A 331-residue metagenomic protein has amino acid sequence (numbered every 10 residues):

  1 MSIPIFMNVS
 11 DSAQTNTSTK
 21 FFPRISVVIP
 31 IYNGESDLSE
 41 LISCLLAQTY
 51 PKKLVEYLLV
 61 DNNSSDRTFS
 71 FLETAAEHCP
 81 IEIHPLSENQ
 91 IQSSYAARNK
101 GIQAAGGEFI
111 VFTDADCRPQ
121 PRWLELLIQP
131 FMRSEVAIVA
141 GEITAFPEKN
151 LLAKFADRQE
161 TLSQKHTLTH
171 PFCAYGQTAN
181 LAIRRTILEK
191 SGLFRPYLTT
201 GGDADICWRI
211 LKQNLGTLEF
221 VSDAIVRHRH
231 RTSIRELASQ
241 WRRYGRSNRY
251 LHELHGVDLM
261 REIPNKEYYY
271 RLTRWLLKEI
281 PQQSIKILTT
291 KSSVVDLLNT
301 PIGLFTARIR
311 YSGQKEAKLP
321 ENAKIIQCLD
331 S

Functional and structural regions predicted by a protein language model:
M1-A47: N-proximal low-complexity "stem/linker" segments adjacent to membrane-targeting elements
D61-S70, Q90, C117: A conserved acidic beta->alpha catalytic loop
E88-A105: Glycine-rich, basic loop-to-helix element that forms the pyrophosphate-binding segment of sugar-nucleotide handling
I110: Short aromatic/hydrophobic "clamp" motif used to bind/position activated sugar donors
R122-L152: Conserved donor NDP-sugar-binding/catalytic core segment of glycosyltransferases
G141-E142, A156-C173: Short, flexible, basic/aromatic active-site loop/helix in glycosyltransferases
T200-I206: Acidic donor-binding loop at a coil-to-helix junction in glycosyltransferase catalytic cores that engages
R242-R246, M260-S331: Non-catalytic, C-terminal membrane-associated alpha-helical segments of glycosyltransferases
